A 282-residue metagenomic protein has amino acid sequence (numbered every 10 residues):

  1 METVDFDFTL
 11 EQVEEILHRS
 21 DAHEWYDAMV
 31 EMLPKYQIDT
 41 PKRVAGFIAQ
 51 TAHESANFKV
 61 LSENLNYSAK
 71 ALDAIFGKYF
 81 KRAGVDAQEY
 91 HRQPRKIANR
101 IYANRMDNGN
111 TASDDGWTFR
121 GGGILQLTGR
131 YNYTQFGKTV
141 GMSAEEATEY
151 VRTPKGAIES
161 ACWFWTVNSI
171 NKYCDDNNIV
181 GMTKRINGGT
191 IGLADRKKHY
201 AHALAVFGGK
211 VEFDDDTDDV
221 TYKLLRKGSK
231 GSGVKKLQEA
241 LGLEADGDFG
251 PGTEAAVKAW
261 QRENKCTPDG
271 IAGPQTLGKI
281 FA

Functional and structural regions predicted by a protein language model:
E2, D7-I16, G209-G247: Acidic, Ser/Thr/Pro/Gly-enriched interdomain connector segments
T3-E24, A52-W163: Peptidoglycan-targeting cell-wall enzymes and recognition modules
A22-H23, H53-E63, N171, G188-R196 (+1 more regions): Secretory-pathway/luminal and periplasmic proteins that interact with or process carbohydrate-rich
Q37-F47, K59-N64, N171-T183: Surface-exposed patches in mature extracellular/periplasmic domains of secreted proteins
T51-E54, C174-G192, P251-N264: Acidic helix/loop microenvironments that form the catalytic cleft of cell-wall polysaccharide enzymes
M142-L193: Extracellular low-complexity, Gly/Ser/Thr-rich intrinsically disordered linkers and protease-sensitive activation/hinge
R185-Y222: Low-complexity, Gly/Ser/Thr/Pro-rich intrinsically disordered linker/tail segments
K223-A282: Short acidic, glycine/serine/threonine-rich helix-capping segments at coil-helix boundaries
